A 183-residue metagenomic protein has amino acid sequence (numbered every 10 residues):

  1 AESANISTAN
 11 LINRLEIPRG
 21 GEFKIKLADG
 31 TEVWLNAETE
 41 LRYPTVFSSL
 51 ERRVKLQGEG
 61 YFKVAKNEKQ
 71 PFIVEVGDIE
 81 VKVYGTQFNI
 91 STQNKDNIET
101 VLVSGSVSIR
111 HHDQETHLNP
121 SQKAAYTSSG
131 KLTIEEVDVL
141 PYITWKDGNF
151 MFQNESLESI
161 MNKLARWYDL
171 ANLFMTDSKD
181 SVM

Functional and structural regions predicted by a protein language model:
A1-M183: A residue-level detector for the "anchor" residue at the start of short, highly conserved motifs
